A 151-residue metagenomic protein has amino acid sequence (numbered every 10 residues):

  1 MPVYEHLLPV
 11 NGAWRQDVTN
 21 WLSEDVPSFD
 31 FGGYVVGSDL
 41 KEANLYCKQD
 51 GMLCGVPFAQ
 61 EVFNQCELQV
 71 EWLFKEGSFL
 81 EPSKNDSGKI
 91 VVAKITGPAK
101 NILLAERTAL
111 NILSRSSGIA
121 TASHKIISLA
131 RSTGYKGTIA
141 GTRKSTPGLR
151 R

Functional and structural regions predicted by a protein language model:
P2-R151: Acidic/glycine-rich phosphate/pyrophosphate-binding loops and surrounding catalytic core that coordinate Mg2+
